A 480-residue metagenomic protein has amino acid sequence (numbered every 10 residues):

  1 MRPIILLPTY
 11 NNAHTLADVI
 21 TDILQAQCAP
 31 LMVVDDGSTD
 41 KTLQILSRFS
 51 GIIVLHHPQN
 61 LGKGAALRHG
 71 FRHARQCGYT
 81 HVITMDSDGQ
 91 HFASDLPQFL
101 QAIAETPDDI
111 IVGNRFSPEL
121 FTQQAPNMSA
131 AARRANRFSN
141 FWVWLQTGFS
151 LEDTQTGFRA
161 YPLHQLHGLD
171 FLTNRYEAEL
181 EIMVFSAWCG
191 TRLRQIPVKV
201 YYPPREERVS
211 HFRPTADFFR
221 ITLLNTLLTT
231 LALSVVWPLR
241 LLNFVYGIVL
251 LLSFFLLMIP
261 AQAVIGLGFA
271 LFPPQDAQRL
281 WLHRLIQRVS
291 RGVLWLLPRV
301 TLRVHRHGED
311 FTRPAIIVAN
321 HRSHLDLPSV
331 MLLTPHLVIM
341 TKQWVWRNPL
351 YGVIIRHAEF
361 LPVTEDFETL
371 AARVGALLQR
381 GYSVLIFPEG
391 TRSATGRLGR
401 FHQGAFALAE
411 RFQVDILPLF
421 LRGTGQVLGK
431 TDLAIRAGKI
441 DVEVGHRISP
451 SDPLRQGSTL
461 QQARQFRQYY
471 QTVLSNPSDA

Functional and structural regions predicted by a protein language model:
N11-Q25: Short, well-formed alpha-helical segments that are part of the catalytic scaffolds of diverse glycosyltransferases
H14-D18, D40-R48: Acidic helix N-cap motif at the loop->helix transition within catalytic regions of sugar-transfer enzymes
D35-Q44, G89: A conserved acidic beta->alpha catalytic loop
Q59, K63-Q76, H81, A93-Y176 (+4 more regions): Acceptor/aglycone-binding surface of glycosyltransferases and processive sugar-polymer synthases
G148, F171-L250: Hydrophobic helical membrane-anchoring modules
V235-A315: Membrane-anchoring hydrophobic helices of lipid-metabolizing enzymes
Q262-H283, F311-D366: Catalytic core of membrane glycerolipid acyltransferases/transacylases, capturing the structured, soluble-facing
E368-A480: Non-catalytic C-terminal accessory region of glycerolipid acyltransferases and related lyso-lipid remodeling enzymes
